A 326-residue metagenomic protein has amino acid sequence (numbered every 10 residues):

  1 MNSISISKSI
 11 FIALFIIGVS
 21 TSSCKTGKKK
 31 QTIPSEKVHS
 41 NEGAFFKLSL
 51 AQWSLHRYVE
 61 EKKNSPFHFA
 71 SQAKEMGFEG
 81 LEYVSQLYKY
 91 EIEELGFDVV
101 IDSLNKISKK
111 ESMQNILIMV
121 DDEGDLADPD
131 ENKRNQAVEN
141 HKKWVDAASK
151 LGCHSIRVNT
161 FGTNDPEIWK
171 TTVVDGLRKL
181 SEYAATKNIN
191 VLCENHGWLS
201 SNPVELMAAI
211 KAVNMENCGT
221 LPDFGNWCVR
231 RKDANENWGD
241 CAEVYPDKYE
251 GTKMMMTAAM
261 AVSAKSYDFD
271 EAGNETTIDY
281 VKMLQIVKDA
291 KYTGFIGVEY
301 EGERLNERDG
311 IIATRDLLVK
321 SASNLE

Functional and structural regions predicted by a protein language model:
M1-F11: Bacterial N-terminal signal peptides that target proteins for export
S20-S23: C-terminal motif of bacterial Sec signal peptides marking the signal peptidase cleavage site
K25-K150, I168-T171, R178, A185 (+7 more regions): N-terminal pre-domain/capping segments
G43-A44, V174-Q285: Acidic/histidine-rich catalytic cores of soluble enzymes
F46-Q52, L81-Y83, N115-V120, I156-V158 (+4 more regions): Hydrophobic faces of well-ordered beta-strands that scaffold small-molecule active sites in alpha/beta enzyme cores
S54-H56, S85-L87, D121-G124, R157-N164 (+4 more regions): Active-site-proximal loop/turn and secondary-structure-junction residues that shape catalytic pockets, frequently
V145-I168, K187-S200, G297-V298: Active-site groove signature of glycoside hydrolases
A259-A272, T293-E307: Active-site clefts of carbohydrate-active enzymes
